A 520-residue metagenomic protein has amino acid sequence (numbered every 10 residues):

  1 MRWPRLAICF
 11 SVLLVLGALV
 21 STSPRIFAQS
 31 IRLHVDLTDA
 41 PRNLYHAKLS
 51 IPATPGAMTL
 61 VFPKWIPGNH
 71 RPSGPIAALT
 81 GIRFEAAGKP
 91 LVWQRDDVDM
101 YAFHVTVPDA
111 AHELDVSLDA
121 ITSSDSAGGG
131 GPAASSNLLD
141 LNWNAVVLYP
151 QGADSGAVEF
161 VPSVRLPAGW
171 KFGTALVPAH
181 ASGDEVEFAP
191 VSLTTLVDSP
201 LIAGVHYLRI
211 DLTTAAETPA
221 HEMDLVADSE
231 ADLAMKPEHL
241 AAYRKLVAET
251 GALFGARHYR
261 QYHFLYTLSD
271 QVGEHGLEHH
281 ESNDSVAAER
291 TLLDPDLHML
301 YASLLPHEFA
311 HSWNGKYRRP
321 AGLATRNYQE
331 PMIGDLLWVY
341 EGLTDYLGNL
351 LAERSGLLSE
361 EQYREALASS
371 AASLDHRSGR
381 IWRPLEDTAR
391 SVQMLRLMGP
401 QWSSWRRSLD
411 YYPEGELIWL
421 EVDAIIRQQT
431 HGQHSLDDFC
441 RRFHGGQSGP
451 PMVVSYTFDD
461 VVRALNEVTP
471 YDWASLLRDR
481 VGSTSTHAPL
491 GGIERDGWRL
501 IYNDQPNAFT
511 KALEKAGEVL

Functional and structural regions predicted by a protein language model:
A7-S21: Bacterial N-terminal signal peptides
F27-W65, N144: Early extracytoplasmic/domain-onset interaction patches
R32-L37, G446-L520: Beta/coil-rich, acidic/histidine-enriched accessory regions frequently appended to metallopeptidases
T38, P67, P72-G81, E85-Y259 (+1 more regions): Non-catalytic architectural context of zinc metalloproteases
L49, D211-L337: Juxtacatalytic substrate-recognition/specificity segment
R318-N327, P331-Y412, G445-P450: Acidic/His/Gly-enriched intrinsically disordered linker/tail segments that often contain short helix/coil "MoRF-like"
Y346-E353, L417-Q428: Short glycine/serine- and small hydrophobic-enriched flexible loop segments
R354-R364, R427-H434, N466-L476: Structural helix-adjacent loops and short alpha-helical linkers that scaffold large soluble proteins
